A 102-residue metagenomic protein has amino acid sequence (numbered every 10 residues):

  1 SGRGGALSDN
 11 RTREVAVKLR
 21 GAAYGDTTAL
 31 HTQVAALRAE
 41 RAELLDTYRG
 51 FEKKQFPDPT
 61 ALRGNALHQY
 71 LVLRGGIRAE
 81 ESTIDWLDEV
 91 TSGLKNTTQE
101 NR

Functional and structural regions predicted by a protein language model:
S1-G2, T91: Short, flexible helix/strand-to-coil boundary loops that buttress conserved ligand/catalytic motifs in alpha/beta
G2-F51: Amphipathic alpha-helical dimerization/coiled-coil segments that flank or bridge DNA-binding/regulatory modules
L30, E52, P59, T98-N101: Secondary-structure transition/capping residues
H31, R38, A42-L45, E52 (+4 more regions): Heptad-repeat amphipathic alpha-helical coiled-coil interaction surface used for oligomerization/assembly
F51-L71: Acidic interhelical loop/turn segments
V90-R102: Long amphipathic alpha-helical coiled-coil segments
